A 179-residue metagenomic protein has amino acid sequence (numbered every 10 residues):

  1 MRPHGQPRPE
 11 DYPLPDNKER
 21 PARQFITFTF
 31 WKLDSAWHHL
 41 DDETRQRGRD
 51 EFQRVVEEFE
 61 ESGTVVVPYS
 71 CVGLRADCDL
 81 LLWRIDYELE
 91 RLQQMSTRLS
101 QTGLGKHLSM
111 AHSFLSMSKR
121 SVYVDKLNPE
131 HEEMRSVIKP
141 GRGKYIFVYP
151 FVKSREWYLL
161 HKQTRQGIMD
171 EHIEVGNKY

Functional and structural regions predicted by a protein language model:
M1-E60, L89-R91, F114-K178: Short S/T/G/P-rich N-terminal loop/turn motif that feeds into the first structured element of a domain
A36, E51-L92, S96: Long, hydrophobic/aromatic-enriched structural stretches that serve as scaffold segments
S62, T102, Y179: Acidic-histidine catalytic/liganding microenvironments
L99-H107: A common structural junction motif
